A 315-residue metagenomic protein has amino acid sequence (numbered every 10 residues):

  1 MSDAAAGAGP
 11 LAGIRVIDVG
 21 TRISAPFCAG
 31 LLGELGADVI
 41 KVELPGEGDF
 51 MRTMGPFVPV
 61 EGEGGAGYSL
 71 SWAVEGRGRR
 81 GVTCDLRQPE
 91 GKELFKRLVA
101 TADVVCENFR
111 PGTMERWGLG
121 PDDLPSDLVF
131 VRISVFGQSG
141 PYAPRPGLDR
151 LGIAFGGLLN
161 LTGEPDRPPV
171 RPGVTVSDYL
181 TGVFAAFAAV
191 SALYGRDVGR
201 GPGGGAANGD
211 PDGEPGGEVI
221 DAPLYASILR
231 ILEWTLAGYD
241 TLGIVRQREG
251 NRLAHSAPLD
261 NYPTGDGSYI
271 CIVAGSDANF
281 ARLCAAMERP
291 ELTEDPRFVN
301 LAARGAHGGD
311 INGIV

Functional and structural regions predicted by a protein language model:
M1-G213: N-terminal helix-loop segment corresponding to the beta1-alpha1 unit of nucleotide/adenylate-binding folds
D18, D85, E107, A222-Y225 (+2 more regions): Active-site-adjacent beta-strand anchor residues
G46, V135-G137, L224-L229, D266 (+2 more regions): Glycine-rich beta-alpha junction loops
R52-V60, G238-Q247: Short, surface-exposed loop/helix-turn segments at secondary-structure junctions that function as lids/hinges flanking
E63-G64, W72, E249-A254, D260-N261: Short Gly/Pro-enriched turn/cap motifs at secondary-structure boundaries
D166-V174, D197-G203, G209-I228, Q247-A254 (+1 more regions): Conserved Rossmann-fold dehydrogenase catalytic segment
G182-G201, G217-E218, R230, W234-L242 (+1 more regions): Oxidoreductase and adenylate-handling cofactor-binding alpha/beta cores
H255-V315: Aromatic-enriched alpha-helical interface/lid elements that frame and gate functional surfaces
